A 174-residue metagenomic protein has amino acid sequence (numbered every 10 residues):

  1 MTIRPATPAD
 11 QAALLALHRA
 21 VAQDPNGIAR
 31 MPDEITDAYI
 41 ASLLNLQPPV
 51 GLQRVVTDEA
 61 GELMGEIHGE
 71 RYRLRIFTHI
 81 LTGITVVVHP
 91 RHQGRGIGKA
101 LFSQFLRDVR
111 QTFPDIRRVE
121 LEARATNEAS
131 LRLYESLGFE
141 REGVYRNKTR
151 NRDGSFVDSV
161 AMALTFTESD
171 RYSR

Functional and structural regions predicted by a protein language model:
T2-A16: A short beta-loop-alpha structural element at the N-terminal edge of CoA-dependent acyl/N-acetyltransferase catalytic
P8, R30-R91, F102-Q104, D108 (+1 more regions): Acetyl-CoA-dependent GNAT
A16-D33, L46: Helix-loop element at the rim of GNAT/NAT acetyltransferase active sites that forms part of the acceptor-substrate
T82, R124-T126, N147-R174: C-terminal "cap" of GNAT-fold acetyltransferases
H92, G96: Glycine-rich phosphate-binding loop
K99, A125-G143: Conserved active-site alpha-helix within GNAT-family acetyltransferase domains
V109-E122: Conserved GNAT acetyl-CoA-binding A-motif
